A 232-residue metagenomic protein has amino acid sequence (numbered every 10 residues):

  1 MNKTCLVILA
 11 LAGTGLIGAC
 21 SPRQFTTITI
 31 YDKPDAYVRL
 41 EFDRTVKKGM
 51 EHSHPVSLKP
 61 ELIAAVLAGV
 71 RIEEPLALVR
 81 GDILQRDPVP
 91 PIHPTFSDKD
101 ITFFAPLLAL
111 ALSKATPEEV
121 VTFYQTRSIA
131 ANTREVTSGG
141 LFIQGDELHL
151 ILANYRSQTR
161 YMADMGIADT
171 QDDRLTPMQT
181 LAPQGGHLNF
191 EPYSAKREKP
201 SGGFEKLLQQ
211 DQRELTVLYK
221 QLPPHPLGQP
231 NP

Functional and structural regions predicted by a protein language model:
M1-V7: Bacterial N-terminal signal peptides that target proteins for export
L16-A19: C-terminal motif of bacterial Sec signal peptides marking the signal peptidase cleavage site
S21-T116, P232: N-terminal Sec/ER secretory leader and immediately downstream segment of secreted/extracellular precursors
T27, V121-T122: N-terminal amphipathic/basic membrane-interacting segments and domains, especially the gasdermin N-terminal
R44, Y124-I129, T137-G139, L152-R156 (+3 more regions): A mature extracytoplasmic/lumenal domain signature
E119, E135-G139, Q144-L148, Q184-G186 (+1 more regions): Envelope-exposed proteins and targeting segments
H149-I151, R160: Extended serine/threonine-enriched, polar tracts that run as long, contiguous segments within proteins
S157-N231: Polybasic, proline/glycine-rich intrinsically disordered low-complexity segments
